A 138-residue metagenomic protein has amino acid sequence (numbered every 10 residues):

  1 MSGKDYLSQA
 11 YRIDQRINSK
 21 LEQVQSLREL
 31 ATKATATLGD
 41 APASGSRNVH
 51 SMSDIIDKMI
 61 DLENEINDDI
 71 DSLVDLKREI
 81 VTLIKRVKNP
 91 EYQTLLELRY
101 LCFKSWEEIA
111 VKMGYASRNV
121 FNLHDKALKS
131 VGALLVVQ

Functional and structural regions predicted by a protein language model:
M1-V87, A133-Q138: N-terminal interaction/assembly modules
K88-C102: Short amphipathic alpha helix immediately N-terminal
E108-V111: Short alpha-helical "recognition helix" segments of helix-turn-helix
V120-V131: DNA major-groove recognition helices of helix-turn-helix
